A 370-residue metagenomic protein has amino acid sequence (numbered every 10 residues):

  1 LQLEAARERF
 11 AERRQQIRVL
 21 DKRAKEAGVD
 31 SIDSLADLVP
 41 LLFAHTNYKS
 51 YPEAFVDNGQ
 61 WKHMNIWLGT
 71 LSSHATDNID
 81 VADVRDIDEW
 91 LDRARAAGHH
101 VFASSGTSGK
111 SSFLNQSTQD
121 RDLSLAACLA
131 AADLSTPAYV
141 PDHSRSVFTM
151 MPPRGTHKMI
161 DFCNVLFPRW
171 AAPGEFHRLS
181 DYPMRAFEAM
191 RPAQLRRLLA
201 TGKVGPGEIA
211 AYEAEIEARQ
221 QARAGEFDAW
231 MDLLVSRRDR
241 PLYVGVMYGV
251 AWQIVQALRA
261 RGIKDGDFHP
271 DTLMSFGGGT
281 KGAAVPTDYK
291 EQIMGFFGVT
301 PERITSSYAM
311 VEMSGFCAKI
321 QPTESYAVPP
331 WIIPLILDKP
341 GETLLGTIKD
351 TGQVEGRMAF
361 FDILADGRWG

Functional and structural regions predicted by a protein language model:
L1-A103, K110-D161, V165, A172-A214 (+4 more regions): Nucleotide 5′-phosphate-binding alpha/beta core
L1-R14, R18-L20, P168-G370: Active-site glycine/GP-rich loop and adjacent strand/helix microenvironment that borders small-molecule binding pockets
G106-S108, G278: Short, histidine-centered active-site or binding-site loop motifs used for metal coordination, general acid-base
S108-S111, V311: Gly/Ser/Thr-rich beta-alpha loop segments that engage phosphate groups in nucleotides
